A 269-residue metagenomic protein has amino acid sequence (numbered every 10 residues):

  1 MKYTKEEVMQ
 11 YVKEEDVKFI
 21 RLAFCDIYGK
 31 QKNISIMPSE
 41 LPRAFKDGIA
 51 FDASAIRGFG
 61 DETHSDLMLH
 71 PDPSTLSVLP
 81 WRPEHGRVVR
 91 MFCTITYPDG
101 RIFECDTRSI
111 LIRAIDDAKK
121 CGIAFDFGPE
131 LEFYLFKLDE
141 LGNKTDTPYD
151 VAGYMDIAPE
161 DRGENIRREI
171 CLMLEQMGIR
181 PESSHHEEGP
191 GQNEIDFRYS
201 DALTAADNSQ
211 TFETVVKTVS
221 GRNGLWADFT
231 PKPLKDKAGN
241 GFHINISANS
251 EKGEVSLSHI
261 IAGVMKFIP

Functional and structural regions predicted by a protein language model:
M1-P269: Glycine-rich, acidic/polar active-site loops that bind/position phosphate-bearing ligands
